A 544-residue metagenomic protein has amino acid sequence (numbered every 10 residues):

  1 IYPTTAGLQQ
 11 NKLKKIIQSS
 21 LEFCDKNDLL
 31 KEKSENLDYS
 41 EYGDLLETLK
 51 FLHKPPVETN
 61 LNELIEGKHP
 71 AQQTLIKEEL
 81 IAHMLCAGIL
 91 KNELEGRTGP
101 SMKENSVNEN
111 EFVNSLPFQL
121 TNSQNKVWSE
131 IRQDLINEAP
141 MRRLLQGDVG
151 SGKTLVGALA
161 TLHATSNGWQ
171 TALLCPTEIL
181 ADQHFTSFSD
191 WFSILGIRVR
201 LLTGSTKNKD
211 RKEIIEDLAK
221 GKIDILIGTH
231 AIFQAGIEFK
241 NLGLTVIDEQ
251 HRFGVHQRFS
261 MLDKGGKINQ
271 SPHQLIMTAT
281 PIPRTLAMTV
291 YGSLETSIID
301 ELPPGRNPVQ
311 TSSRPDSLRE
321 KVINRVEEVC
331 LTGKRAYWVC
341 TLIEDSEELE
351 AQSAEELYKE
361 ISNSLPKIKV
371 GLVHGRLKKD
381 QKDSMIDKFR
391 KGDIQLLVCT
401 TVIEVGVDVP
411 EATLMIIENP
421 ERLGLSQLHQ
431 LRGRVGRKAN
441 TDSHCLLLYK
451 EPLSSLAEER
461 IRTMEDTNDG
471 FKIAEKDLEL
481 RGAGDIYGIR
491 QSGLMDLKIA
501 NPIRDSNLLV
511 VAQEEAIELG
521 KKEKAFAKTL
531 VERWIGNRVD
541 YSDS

Functional and structural regions predicted by a protein language model:
I1-L8, L61-A71, N110-S115, N307-S312 (+5 more regions): Short hinge/gating elements
I1-S115: Upstream accessory/linker segments immediately N-terminal to the RecA-like ATPase cores of bacterial MutS and a subset
K14, E78-I81, E109, W128 (+6 more regions): Hydrophobic face of alpha-helices
S20, H83, A87, S115 (+6 more regions): Generic, well-ordered alpha-helical scaffold segments in large soluble proteins
R97-L145: Conserved pre-motif I regulatory segment
G99-V107, D300-P303, Y487-Q491: Flexible hinge/switch segments at interdomain interfaces of large molecular machines
P140-R462, K522-A525: Inter-lobe coupling/hinge segments of SF2-like helicase ATPases
A439-H444, P452-S544: C-terminal accessory region of SF2 helicases/translocases
